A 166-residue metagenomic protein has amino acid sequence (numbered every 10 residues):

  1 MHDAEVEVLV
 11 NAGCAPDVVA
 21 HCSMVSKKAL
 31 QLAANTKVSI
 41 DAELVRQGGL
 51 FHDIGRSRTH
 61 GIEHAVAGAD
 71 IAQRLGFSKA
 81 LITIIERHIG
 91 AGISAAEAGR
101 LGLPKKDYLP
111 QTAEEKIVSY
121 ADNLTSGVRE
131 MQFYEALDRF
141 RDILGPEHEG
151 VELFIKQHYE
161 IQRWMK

Functional and structural regions predicted by a protein language model:
H2-H21, F51-R56: Active-site flanking loop/helix segments enriched in acidic
K27-L32, M131: Active-site hotspot residues in diverse enzymes, especially metal/ion-binding acidic/histidine motifs
N35-F140: Divalent metal-dependent catalytic cores for phosphoryl transfer on phosphate-bearing substrates
G145-K166: Charged phosphate-binding loop/patch that engages nucleotide di/tri-phosphates or the phosphate backbone of nucleic
